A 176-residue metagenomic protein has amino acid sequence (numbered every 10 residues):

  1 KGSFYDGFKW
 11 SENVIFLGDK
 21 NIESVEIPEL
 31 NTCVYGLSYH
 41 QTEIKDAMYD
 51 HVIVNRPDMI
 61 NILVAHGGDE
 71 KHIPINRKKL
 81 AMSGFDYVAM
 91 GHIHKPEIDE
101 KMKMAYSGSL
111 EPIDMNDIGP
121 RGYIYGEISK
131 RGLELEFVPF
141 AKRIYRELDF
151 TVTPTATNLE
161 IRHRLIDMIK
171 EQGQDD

Functional and structural regions predicted by a protein language model:
K1-E127: His/Asp/Glu-rich metal-coordinating catalytic cores of metallo-dependent phosphodiesterases/hydrolases acting on
N21-L30, S107-E171: Binuclear metal-dependent phosphoesterase catalytic core
D175-D176: Short, glycine-/small-residue-enriched flexible loop/hinge segments at domain edges that mediate gating
